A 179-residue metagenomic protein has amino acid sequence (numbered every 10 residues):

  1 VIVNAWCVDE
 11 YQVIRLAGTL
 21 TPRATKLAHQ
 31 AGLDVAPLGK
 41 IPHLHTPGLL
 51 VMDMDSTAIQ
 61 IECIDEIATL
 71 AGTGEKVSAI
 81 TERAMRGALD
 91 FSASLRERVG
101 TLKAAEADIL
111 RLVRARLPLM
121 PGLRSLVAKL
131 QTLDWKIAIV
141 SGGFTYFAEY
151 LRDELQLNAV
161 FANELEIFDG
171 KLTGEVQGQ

Functional and structural regions predicted by a protein language model:
V1-M52: Non-catalytic pre-domain segments flanking phosphatase-related domains
V3-R15, P42-H45, D55-G170: Alpha-helical substrate-recognition element adjacent to the catalytic core
L172-Q179: C-terminal amphipathic alpha-helical segment
